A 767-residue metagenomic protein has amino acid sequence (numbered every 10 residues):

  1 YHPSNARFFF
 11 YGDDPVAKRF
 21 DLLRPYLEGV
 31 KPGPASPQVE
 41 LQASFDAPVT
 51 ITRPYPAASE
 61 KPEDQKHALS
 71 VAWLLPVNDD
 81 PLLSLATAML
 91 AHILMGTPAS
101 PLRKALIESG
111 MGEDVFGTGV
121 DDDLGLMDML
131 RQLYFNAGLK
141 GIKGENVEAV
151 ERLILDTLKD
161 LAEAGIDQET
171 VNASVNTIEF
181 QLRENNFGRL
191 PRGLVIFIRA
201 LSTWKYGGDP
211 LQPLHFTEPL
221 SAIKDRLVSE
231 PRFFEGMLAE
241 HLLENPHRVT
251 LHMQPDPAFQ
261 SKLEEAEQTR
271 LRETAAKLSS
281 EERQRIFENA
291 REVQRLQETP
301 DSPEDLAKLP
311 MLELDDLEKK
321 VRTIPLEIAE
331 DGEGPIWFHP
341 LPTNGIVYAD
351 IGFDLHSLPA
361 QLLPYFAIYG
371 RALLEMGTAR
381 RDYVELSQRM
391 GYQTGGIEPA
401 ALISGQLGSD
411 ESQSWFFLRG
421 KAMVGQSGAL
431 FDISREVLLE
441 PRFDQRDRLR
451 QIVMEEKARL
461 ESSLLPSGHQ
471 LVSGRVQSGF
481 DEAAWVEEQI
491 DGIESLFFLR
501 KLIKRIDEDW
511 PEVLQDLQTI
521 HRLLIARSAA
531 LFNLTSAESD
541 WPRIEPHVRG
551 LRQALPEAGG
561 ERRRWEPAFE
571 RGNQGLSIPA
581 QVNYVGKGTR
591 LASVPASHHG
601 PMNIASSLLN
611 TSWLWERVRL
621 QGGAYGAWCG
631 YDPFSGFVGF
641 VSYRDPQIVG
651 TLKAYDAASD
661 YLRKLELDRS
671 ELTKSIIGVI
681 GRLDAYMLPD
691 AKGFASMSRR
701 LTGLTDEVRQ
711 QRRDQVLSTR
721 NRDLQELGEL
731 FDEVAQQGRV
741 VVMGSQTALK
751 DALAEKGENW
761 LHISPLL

Functional and structural regions predicted by a protein language model:
Y1, V16-P34, A164, E244-H247 (+2 more regions): Extended, regular secondary-structure scaffolds
Y1-Y26, V513-V548, Q736-Q737: Non-catalytic, conformational "gating/processing" segments within enzyme and secreted inhibitor domains
N5-Y11, Q65-P76, K104-R226, P246-D256 (+7 more regions): M16 family metallopeptidases and their MPP-like homologs
D21-L27, V150-L155, D432-S434, E545-L551 (+2 more regions): Short amphipathic alpha-helices in soluble, non-transmembrane regions that often serve as interface/regulatory elements
A35-A105, N136, P191-L214, A275-L374 (+5 more regions): His/Glu-based metal-binding/catalytic segments typifying zinc-dependent metallopeptidases
P56-S59, D121-M127, S221-D225, G236-H241 (+10 more regions): Generic recognition of flexible, low-complexity loop/linker segments
S229, F233-E240, S280: Extended alpha-helical coiled-coil "stalk/arm" regions that scaffold and mediate dimerization/assembly in large
S718-L767: In a subset of proteins, long, contiguous C-terminal domains/tails are tracked
